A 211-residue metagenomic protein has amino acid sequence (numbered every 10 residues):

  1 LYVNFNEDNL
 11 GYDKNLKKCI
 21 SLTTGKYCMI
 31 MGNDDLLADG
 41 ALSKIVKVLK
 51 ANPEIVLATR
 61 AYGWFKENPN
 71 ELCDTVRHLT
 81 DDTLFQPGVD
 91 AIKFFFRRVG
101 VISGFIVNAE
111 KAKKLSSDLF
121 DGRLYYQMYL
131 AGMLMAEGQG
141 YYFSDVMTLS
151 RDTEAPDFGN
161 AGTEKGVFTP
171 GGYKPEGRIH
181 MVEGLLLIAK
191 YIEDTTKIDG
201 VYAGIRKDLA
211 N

Functional and structural regions predicted by a protein language model:
L1-E176: Nucleotide-sugar donor-binding/catalytic module of glycosyltransferases that assemble extracellular/cell-envelope
D81, S117, K190-K197, A210: Generic surface-pattern signal
P175-A203: C-terminal, non-catalytic tails of nucleotide-sugar-dependent glycosyltransferases
A203-N211: Non-catalytic, C-terminal membrane-associated alpha-helical segments of glycosyltransferases
